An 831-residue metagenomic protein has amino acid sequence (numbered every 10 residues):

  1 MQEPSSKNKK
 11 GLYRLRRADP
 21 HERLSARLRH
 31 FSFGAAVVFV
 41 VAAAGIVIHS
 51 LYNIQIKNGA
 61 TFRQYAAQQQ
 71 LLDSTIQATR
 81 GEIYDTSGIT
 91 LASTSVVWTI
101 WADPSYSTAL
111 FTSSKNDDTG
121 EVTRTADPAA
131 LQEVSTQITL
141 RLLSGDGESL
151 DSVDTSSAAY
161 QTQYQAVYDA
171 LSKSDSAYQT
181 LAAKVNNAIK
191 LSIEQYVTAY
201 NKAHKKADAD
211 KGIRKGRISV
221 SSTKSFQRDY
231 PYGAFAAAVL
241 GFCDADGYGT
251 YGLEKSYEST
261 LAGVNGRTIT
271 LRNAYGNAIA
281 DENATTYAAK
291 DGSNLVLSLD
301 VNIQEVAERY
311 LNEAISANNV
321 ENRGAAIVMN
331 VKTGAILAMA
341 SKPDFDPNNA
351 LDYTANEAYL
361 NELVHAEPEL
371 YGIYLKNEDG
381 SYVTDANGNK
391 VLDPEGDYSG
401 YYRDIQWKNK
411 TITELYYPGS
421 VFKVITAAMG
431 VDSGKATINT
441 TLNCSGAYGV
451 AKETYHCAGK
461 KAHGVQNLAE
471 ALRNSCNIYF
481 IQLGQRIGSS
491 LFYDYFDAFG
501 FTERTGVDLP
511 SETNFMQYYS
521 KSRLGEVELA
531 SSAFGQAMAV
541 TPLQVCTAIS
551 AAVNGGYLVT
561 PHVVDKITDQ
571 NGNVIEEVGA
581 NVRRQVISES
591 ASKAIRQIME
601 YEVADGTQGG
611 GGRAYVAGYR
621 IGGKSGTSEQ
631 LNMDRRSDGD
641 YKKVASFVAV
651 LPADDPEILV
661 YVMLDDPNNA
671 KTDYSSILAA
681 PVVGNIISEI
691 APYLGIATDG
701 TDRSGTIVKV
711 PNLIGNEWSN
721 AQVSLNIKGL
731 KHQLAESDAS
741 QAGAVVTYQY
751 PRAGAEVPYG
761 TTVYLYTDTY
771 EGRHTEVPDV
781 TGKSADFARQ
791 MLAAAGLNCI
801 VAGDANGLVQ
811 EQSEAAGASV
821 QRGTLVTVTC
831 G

Functional and structural regions predicted by a protein language model:
M1-V391, L415, S490-D497, V616-A617 (+2 more regions): Periplasmic/cell-envelope proteins involved in peptidoglycan metabolism and beta-lactam response
I76-T79, T86, S93-V97, S176 (+25 more regions): Extracytoplasmic
A78, T125-E133, A183-N187, G247-Y251 (+15 more regions): Soluble non-cytosolic domains of exported or imported proteins
A92, W98, N273-Y287, K332-V421 (+1 more regions): Beta-lactam-recognizing serine transpeptidase/beta-lactamase-like catalytic domain environment
T139-E148, T198, D244, A262 (+12 more regions): Sec-exported extracytoplasmic/periplasmic mature domains
L150-A170, V320-T333, Y382, N443-A447 (+5 more regions): Acidic/histidine-enriched alpha-helical segments
V578, G618, N632, V662-G831: Ligand-recognition elements built from short beta-strands and adjacent flexible loops
